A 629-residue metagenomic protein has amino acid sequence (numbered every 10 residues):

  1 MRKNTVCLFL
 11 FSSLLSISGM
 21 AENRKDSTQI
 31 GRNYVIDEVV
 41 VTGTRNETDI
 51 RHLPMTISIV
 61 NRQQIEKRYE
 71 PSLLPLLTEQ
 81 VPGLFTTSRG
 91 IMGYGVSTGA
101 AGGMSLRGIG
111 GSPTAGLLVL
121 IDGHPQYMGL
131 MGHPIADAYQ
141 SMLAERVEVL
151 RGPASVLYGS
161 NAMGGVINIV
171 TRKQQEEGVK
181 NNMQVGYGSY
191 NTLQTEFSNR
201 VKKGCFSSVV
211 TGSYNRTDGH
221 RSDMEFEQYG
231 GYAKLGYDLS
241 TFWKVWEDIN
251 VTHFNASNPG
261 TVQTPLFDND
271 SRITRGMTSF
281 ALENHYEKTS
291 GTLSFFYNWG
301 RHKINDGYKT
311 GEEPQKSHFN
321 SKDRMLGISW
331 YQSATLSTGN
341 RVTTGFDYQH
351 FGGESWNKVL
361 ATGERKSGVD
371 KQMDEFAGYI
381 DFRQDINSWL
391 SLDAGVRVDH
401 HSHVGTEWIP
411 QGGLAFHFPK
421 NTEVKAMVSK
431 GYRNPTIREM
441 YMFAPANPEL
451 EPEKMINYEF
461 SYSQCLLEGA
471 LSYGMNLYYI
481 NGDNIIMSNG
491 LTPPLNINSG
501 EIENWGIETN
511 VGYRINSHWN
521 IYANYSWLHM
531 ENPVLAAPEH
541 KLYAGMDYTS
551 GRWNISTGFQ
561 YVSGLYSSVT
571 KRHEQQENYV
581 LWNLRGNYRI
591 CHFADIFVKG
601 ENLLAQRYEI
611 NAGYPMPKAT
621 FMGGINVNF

Functional and structural regions predicted by a protein language model:
P75-H124: Extracytoplasmic beta-strand/coil segments of soluble accessory domains associated with Gram-negative outer-membrane
H124-R151: Short acidic/polar hinge/loop motifs at secondary-structure boundaries that mediate gating or recognition
V166, T171-V201, T211-G212, T217-M224: Short strand-turn segments of transmembrane beta-barrel domains in outer membranes, especially the first one or two
T217-M224, Q228, F242-M325, V369: Flexible loop and strand-edge segments within Gram-negative outer membrane beta-barrel domains
V262-H285, S321, K371-M373, E423 (+4 more regions): Outer-membrane beta-barrel signature, preferentially recognizing the C-terminal barrel domain of Gram-negative
S337-R341, K366-N481, N516-S517, D547-S550 (+1 more regions): Structural signature of Gram-negative outer-membrane beta-barrels, strongest in the C-terminal barrel of TonB-dependent
D385-S388, L477-N481, I497-S567, F593-D595 (+1 more regions): Gram-negative outer-membrane beta-barrel transporters
D483, S488, I521, Y561-S568 (+1 more regions): C-terminal beta-signal and adjacent terminal beta-strands/loops of Gram-negative outer-membrane beta-barrel proteins
